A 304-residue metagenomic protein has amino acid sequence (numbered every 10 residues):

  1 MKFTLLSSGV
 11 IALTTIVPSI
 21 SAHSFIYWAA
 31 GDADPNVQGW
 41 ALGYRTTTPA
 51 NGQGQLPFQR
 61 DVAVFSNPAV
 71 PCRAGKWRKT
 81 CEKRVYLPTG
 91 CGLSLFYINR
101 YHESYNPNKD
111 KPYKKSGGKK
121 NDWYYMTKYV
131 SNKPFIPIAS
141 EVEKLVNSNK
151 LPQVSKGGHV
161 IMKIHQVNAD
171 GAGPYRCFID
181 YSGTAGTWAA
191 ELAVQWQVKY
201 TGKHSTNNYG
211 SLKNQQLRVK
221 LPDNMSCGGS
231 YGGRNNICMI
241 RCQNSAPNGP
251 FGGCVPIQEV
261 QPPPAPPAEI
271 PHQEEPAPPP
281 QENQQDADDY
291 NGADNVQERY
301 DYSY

Functional and structural regions predicted by a protein language model:
M1-Y27, Y300-Y304: Fungal secretory targeting signals
S21-K156, D170, F178, T184-A185: N-terminal "mature-chain" segments and other terminal, solvent-exposed stretches
N149-L151, T201-Y209: Beta-strand-rich interaction surfaces with strong enrichment in secreted/lumenal proteins
I161-H165: Short edge beta-strand/loop segments characteristic of extracellular beta-sandwich folds
D180, L221-N224, S230-G249, Q258: Internal, hydrophobic beta-strand segments that form the core of beta-sheet-rich folds
G183-Q195: Short aromatic-acidic-glycine turn motif
Y209-C227: A beta-strand/beta-hairpin structural motif
P250-H272: Short beta-strand elements
